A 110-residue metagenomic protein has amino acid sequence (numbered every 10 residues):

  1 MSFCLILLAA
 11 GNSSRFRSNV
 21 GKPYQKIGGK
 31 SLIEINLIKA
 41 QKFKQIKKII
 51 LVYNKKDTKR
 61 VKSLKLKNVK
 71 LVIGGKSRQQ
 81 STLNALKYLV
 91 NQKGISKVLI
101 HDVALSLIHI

Functional and structural regions predicted by a protein language model:
M1-F3, G94-I95: Short coil/turn connectors at secondary-structure junctions
S2-T58: N-terminal glycine-rich phosphate-binding loop and ensuing alpha1 helix
E34-I95: Conserved N-terminal catalytic core of the sugar/cofactor nucleotidyltransferase
V98: Short aromatic/hydrophobic "clamp" motif used to bind/position activated sugar donors
H101: Active-site flanking residues adjacent to catalytic metal/cofactor-binding acidic residues
A104: Internal catalytic or translocation cores that form aromatic/hydrophobic pockets or channels for amphipathic metabolites
I108-I110: Conserved small/polar residues in nucleotide/adenosyl-binding loops
